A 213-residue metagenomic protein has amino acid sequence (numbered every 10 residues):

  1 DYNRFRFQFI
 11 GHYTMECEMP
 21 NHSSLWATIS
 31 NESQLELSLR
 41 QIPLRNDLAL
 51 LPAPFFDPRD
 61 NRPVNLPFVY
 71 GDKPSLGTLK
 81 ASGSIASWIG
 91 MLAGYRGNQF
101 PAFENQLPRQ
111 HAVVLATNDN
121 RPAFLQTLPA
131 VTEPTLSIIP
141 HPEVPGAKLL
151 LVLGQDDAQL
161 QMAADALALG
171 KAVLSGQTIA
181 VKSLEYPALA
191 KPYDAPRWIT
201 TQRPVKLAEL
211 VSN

Functional and structural regions predicted by a protein language model:
D1-N213: Solvent-exposed alpha-helical segments and adjacent loops that form catalytic or protein-interaction surfaces
